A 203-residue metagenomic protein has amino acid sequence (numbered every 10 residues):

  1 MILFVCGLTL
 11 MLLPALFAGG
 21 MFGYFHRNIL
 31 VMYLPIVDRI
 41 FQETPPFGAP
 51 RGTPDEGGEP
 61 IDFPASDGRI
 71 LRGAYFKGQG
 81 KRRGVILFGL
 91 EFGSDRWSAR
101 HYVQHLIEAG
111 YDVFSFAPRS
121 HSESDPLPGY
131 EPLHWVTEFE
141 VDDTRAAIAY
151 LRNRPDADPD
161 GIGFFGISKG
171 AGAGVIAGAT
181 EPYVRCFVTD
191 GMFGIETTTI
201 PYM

Functional and structural regions predicted by a protein language model:
L3-P64, A74: An N-terminal hydrophobic leader/cap segment in hydrolases
G73-R82: Short beta-strand-to-loop junctions in surface cap/lid or active-site-entrance loops
R82-E91: Short beta-strand element of the alpha/beta-hydrolase
V103-L127: Conserved alpha/beta-hydrolase
L133-P155: Alpha/beta-hydrolase active-site loop
D156-S168: Alpha/beta-hydrolase fold nucleophile elbow
G166-I176: Glycine-rich nucleophile elbow surrounding the catalytic serine of serine-hydrolase chemistry
I176-M203: Hydrolase active-site cap/lid region
